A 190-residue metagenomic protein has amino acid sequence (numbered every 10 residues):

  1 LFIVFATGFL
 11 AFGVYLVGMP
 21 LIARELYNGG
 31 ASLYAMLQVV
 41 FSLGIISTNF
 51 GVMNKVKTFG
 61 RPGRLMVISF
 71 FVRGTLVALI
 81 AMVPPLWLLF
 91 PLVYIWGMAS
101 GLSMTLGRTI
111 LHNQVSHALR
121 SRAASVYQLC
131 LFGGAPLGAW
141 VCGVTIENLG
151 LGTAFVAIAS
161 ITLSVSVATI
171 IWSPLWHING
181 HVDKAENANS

Functional and structural regions predicted by a protein language model:
L1-F12, Y94: Pair of pore-lining "gating" transmembrane helices in MFS-fold secondary transporters
Y15-V17: Extracytoplasmic gate region of multi-pass secondary transporters
M19-S190: C-terminal transmembrane bundle of multi-pass solute transporters/carriers
